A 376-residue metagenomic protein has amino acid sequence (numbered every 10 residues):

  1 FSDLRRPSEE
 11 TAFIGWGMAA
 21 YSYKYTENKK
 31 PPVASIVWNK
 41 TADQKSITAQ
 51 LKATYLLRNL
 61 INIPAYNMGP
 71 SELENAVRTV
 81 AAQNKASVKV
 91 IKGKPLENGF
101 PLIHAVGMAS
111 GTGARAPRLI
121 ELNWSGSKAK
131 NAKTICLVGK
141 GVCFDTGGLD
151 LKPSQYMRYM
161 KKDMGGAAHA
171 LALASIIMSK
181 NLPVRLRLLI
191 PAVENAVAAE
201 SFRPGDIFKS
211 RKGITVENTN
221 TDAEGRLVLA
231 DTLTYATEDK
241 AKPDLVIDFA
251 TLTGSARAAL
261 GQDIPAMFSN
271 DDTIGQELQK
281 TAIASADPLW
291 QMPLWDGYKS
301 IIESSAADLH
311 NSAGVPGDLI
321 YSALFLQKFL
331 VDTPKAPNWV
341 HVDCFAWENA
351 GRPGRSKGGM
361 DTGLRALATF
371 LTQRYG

Functional and structural regions predicted by a protein language model:
F1-G141: Short amphipathic alpha-helical segment within the helicase RecA-like ATPase core that mediates nucleic-acid
E74-G376: A generic structural signal for tightly packed, nonpolar segments enriched in small/aliphatic residues
